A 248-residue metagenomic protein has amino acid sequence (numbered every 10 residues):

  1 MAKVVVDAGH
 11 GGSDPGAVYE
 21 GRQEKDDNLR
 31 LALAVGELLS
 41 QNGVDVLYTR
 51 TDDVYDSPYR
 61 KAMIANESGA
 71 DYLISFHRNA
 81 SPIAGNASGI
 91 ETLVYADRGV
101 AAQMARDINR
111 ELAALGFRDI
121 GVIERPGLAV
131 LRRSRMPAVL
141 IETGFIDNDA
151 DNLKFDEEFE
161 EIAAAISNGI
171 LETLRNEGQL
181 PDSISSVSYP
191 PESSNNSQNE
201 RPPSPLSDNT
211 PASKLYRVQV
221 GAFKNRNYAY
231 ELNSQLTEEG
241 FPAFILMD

Functional and structural regions predicted by a protein language model:
M1-V4, L215: Extreme N-terminal starter segment of soluble prokaryotic enzymes
A2, S13, R22, D26-D208: Active-site-proximal helix/loop segments of hydrolytic enzymes
V5-G16: Short, surface-exposed beta-strand segments enriched in small/polar/acidic residues
V6, V139-I141, V218: Short beta-strand motif preference
V18, T51, V218-Q219: Short, flexible active-site loop motifs that bind/organize anionic cofactors or intermediates
V18-K25, R226: Periplasmic OmpA-like peptidoglycan-binding domain that tethers envelope proteins to the cell wall
Y189-D248: Solvent-exposed beta-strand motifs enriched in subsets of small alpha/beta binding domains, especially certain
